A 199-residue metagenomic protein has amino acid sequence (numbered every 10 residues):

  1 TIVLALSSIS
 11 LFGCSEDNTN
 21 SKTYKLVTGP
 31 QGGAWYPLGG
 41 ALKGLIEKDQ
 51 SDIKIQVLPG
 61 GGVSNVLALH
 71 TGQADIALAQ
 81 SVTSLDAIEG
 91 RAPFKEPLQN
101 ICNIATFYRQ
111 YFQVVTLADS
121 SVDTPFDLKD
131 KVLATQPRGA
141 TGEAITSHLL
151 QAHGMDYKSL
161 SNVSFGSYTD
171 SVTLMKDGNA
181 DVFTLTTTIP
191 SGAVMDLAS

Functional and structural regions predicted by a protein language model:
T1-T23: Short, low-complexity disordered leader/linker segments with a strong preference for bacterial N-terminal type II
T19-Y24, A34-A41, N65-S84, Q113: Conserved N-terminal glycine/acidic-rich loop preference
S21-D49, I53-P59, Q110-D177: Bilobed "Venus flytrap"/periplasmic-binding protein-like clamshell domains and structurally analogous long
D49-V57, S64, Q73, L197-S199: N-terminal secretory/targeting leader peptides
G61-G62, G72-G90, T184-S191: Beta->alpha turn/N-cap motifs
S81, A92, S120, Y157-S199: Pocket-lining segment of extracytoplasmic ligand-binding domains
K95-F107: A structural signal for short loop-to-beta-strand junctions that line the ligand-binding cleft of periplasmic/secreted
